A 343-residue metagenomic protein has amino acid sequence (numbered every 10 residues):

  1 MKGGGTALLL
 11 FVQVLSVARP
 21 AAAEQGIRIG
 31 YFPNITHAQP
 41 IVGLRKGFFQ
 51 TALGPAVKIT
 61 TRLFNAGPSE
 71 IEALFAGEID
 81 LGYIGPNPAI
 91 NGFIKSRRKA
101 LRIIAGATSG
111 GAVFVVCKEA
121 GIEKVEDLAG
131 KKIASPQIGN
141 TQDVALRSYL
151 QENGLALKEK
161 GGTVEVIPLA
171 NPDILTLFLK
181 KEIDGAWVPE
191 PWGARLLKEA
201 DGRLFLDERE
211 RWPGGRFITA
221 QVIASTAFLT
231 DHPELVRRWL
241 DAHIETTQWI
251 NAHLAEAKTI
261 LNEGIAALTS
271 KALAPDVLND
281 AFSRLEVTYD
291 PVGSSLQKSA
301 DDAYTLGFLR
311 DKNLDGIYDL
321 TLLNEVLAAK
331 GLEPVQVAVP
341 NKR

Functional and structural regions predicted by a protein language model:
G4-S16: Bacterial N-terminal signal peptides
V17-A23: Sec/Tat signal peptide C-region and signal peptidase I cleavage site
Q25-P168, D184-E190, F205: Short, glycine-/small- and polar/acidic-enriched structural segments that line small-molecule recognition paths
N34, N65-P68, P136-V144, P172 (+4 more regions): Soluble non-cytosolic domains of exported or imported proteins
Q50-V57, E210-P213, F282-P291: Short, solvent-exposed loop/beta-turn-alpha elements that line the ligand-binding surface or hinge of extracytoplasmic
R97, K160-T163, I167, P172-A266: Pocket-lining segment of extracytoplasmic ligand-binding domains
T230-R310: Secondary-structure end/capping motifs
D301-R343: Conserved C-terminal helix/tail region of periplasmic/extracytoplasmic solute-binding proteins
